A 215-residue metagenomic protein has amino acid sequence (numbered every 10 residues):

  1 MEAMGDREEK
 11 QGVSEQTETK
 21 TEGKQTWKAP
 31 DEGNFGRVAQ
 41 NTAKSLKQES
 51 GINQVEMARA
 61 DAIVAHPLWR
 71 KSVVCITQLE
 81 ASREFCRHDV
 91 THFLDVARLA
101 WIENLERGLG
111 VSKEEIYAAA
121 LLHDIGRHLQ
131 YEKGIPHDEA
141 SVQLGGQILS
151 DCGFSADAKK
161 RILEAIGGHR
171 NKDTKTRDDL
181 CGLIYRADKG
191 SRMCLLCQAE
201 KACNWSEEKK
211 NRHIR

Functional and structural regions predicted by a protein language model:
M1-R215: Metal-dependent phosphohydrolase cores
